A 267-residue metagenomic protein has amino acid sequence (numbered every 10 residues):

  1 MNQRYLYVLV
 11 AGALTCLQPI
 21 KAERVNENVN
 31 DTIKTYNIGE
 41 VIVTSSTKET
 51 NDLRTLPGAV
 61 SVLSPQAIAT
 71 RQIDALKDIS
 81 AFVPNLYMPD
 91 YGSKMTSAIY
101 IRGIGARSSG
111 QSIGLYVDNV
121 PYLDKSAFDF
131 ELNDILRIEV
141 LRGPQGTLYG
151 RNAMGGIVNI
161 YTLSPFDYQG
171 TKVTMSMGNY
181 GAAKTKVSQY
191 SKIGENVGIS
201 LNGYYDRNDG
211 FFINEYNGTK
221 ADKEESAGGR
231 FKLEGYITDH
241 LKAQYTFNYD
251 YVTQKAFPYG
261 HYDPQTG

Functional and structural regions predicted by a protein language model:
V8-L9, K21, S191-V197, G235-Y245 (+1 more regions): Secondary-structure transition into beta-strands, especially the periplasmic turns and strand N-termini that construct
N37-I68, S97-A98, I113, I138: N-terminal periplasmic "start-of-domain" segments of outer-membrane beta-barrel proteins
I68, I79-S80, I138-G143, V158-I160 (+1 more regions): Non-catalytic regulatory/gating segments with a bias toward low-complexity or hydrophobic composition
K77-D118: Extracytoplasmic beta-strand/coil segments of soluble accessory domains associated with Gram-negative outer-membrane
S97, D124, D134-L136, T147-G229 (+1 more regions): Outer-membrane beta-barrel translocator/receptor signature
D118-P144: Short acidic/polar hinge/loop motifs at secondary-structure boundaries that mediate gating or recognition
F128, F211-T219, A256-Y262: Outer-membrane beta-barrel translocator domains and adjoining extracellular loop/strand segments of Gram-negative
K242-G267: Flexible loop and strand-edge segments within Gram-negative outer membrane beta-barrel domains
